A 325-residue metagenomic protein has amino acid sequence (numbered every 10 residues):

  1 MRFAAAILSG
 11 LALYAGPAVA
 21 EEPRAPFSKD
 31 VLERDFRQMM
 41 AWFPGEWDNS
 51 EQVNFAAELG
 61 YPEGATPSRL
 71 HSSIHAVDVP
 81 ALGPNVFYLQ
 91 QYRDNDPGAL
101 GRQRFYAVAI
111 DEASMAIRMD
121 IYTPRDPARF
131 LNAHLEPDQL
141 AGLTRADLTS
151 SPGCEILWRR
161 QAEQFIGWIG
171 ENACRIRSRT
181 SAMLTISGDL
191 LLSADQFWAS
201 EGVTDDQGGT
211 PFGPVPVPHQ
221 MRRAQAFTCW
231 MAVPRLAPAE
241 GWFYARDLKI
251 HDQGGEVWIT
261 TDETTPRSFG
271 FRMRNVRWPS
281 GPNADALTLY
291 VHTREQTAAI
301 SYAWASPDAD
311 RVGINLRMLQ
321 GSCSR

Functional and structural regions predicted by a protein language model:
M1-I7: Bacterial N-terminal signal peptides that target proteins for export
I7-S9, L13: Hydrophobic helical h-region of N-terminal Sec-dependent signal peptides in bacterial secretory/periplasmic proteins
S9, G64-V77: Short secondary-structure subsegments characteristic of cysteine-rich extracellular domains
A15-P17: N-terminal signal peptide c-region/cleavage motif recognized by signal peptidases
E21-P26: Compositionally biased, proline/threonine/alanine/serine-rich low-complexity intrinsically disordered stretches
F27-S28, L32-G60, V86-R325: Calycin-type beta-barrel ligand-binding domains and close structural analogs
H75-A81, F87: Long, well-structured alpha-helical subdomains associated with metal-dependent extracellular/ecto-lumenal hydrolases
